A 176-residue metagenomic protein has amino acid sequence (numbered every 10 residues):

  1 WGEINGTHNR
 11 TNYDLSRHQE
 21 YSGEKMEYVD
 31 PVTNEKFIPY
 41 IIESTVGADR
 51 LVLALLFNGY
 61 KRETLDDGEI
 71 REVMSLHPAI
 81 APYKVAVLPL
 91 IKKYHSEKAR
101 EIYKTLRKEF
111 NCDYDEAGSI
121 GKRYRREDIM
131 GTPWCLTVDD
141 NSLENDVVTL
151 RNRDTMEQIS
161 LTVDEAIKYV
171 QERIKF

Functional and structural regions predicted by a protein language model:
W1-F176: NTP/phosphate- and nucleic-acid-binding module
